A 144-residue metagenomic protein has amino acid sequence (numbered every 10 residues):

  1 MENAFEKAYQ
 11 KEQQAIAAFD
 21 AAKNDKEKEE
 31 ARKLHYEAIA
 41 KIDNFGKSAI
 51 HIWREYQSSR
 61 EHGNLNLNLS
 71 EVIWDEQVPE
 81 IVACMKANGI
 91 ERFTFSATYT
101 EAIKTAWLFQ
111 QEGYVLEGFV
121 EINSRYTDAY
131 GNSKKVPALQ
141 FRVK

Functional and structural regions predicted by a protein language model:
M1-E101: An N-terminal amphipathic alpha-helical segment
K33, W107-F109, N123: General "foldedness" signal
V82-C84, T105, Y130: Generic structural signal for short, flexible, solvent-exposed coil/loop and linker residues
R92-S96, V115, Q140: Ser/Thr- (and often Asn-) enriched beta-sheet segments in non-cytosolic proteins
I103-V115: Short, aromatic/basic amphipathic alpha-helical patches
L116-K144: C-terminal edge-of-domain segments
